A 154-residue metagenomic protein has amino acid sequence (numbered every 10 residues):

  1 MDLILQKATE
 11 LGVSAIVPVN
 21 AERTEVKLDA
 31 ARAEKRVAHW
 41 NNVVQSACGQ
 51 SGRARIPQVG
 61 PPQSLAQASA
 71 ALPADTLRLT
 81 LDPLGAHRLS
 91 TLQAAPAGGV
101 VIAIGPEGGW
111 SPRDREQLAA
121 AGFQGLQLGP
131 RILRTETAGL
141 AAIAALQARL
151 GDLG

Functional and structural regions predicted by a protein language model:
M1-L79: RNA substrate-binding interface of SAM-dependent RNA methyltransferases
K7-L11, A94-G98, E116-A121, I143: Short, solvent-exposed amphipathic alpha-helical segments in soluble enzyme and RNA/protein-processing domains
E25-V26, R88, T135: Generic structural signal for helix capping and beta-alpha/helix-loop junctions
C48, E107, R131, T135: Glycine- and other small-residue-rich loops at beta-strand/loop junctions that grip anionic moieties
G60-S64, L84, T137: Short beta->alpha linker loops
D75-G109, R113-R115, F123-L126: Active-site/ligand-binding-proximal alpha/beta "capping" segment
P112-G154: Structured adenosyl-cofactor binding patch, chiefly the S-adenosyl-L-methionine
